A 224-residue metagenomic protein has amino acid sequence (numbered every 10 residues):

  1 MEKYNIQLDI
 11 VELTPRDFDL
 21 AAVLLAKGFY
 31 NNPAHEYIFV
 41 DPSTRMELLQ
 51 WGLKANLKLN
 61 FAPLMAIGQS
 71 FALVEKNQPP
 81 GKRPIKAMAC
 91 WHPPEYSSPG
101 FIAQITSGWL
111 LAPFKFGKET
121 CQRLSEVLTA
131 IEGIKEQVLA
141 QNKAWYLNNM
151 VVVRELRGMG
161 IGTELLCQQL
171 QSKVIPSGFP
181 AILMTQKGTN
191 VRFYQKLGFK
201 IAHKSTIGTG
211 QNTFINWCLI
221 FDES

Functional and structural regions predicted by a protein language model:
D9-K27, N31-N32: A short beta-loop-alpha structural element at the N-terminal edge of CoA-dependent acyl/N-acetyltransferase catalytic
M46-A72, Y146: A short helix-loop-beta-strand connector motif used in the catalytic cores of GNAT acetyltransferases and, in some
M65-A89: Conserved beta-hairpin
K82, M88-V151, T209-N212: Conserved acyl-donor/pantetheine-binding loop and adjacent beta-alpha core of acyl/acetyltransferases and related
K143-W145, K173-Q186: Conserved GNAT acetyl-CoA-binding A-motif
N148-R157, I182-R192, T209-N212, I220-D222: Conserved beta-strand-loop-alpha-helix junction that forms the acyl-donor binding cleft
V152, G158-Q171: Conserved acetyl-CoA-binding loop-helix of GNAT-fold acetyltransferases
P176-S177, K187-K204: Conserved active-site alpha-helix within GNAT-family acetyltransferase domains
